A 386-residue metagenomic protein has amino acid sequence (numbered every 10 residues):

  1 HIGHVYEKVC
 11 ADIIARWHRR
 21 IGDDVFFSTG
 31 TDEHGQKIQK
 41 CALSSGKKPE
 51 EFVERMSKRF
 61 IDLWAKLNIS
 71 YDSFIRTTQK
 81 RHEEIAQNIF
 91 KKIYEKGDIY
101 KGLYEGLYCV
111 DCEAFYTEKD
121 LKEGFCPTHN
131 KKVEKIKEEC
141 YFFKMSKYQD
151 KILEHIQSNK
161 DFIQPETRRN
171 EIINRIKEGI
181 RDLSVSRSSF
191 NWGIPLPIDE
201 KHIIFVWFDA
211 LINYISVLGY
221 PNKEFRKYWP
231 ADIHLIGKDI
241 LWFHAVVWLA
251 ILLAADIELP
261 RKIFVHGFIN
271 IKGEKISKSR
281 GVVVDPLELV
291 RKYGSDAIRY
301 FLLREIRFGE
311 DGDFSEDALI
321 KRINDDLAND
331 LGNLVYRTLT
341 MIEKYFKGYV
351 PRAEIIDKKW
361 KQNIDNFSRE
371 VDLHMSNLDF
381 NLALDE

Functional and structural regions predicted by a protein language model:
I2-I163: N-terminal, positively charged nucleic-acid-binding surface of large information/translation enzymes
I2-T29, R81-I85, I136-K344, P351-R352 (+2 more regions): Structured secondary-structure scaffolds
D32, F346-D372: Acidic, turn-prone loop/beta-hairpin segments
V53, A86, I364, A383-L384: Hydrophobic packing residues in well-ordered alpha-helices of helical domains and bundles
I61-W64, F90, Y94, R181 (+4 more regions): Structural signal for well-ordered, non-membrane alpha-helices
F90, I152, I172, E370-V371: Generic hydrophobic alpha-helical segments
A114-Y116, I269-I276, D325, I356-N366: Short, mixed-charge aromatic SLiMs
K361, E370-E386: Helix-loop elements that line ligand-binding/catalytic pockets
